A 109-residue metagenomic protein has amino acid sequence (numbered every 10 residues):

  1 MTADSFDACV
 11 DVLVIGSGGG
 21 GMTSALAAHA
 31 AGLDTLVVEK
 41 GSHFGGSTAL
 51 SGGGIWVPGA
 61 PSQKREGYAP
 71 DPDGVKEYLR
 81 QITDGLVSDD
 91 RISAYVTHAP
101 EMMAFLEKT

Functional and structural regions predicted by a protein language model:
M1-V12, A30: Extreme N-terminal leader/targeting segments of oxidoreductases
A3, D34, K40-T109: Conserved N-terminal/central alpha/beta ligand/cofactor-binding core
V12-V37: N-terminal Rossmann-like FAD-binding beta1-loop-alpha1 element of flavoenzymes
